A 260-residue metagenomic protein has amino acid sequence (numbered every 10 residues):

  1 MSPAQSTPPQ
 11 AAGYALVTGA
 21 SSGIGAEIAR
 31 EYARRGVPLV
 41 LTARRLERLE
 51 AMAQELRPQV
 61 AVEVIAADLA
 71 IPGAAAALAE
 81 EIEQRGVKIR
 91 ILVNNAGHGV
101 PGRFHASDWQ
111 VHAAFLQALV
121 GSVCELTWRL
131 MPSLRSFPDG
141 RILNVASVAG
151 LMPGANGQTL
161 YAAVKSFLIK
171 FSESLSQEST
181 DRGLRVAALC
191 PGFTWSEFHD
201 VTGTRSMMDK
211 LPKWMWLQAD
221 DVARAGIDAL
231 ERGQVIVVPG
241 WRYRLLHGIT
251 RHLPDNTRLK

Functional and structural regions predicted by a protein language model:
S21-S22: Conserved glycine-rich cofactor-binding loop
R35-M52: Conserved glycine-rich Rossmann-like NAD(P)H-binding loop of the short-chain dehydrogenase/reductase
N95-V100: Conserved NAD(P)H cofactor-binding loop of Rossmann-fold oxidoreductase domains
R103-L116: Substrate-binding pocket helix/loop in short-chain dehydrogenase/reductase
T127, V164: Active-site helix of classical SDR
S147: Residue(s) in the substrate-gating loop at a strand-loop-helix junction that position the organic substrate next
A188, D209-L246: C-terminal helical subdomain
